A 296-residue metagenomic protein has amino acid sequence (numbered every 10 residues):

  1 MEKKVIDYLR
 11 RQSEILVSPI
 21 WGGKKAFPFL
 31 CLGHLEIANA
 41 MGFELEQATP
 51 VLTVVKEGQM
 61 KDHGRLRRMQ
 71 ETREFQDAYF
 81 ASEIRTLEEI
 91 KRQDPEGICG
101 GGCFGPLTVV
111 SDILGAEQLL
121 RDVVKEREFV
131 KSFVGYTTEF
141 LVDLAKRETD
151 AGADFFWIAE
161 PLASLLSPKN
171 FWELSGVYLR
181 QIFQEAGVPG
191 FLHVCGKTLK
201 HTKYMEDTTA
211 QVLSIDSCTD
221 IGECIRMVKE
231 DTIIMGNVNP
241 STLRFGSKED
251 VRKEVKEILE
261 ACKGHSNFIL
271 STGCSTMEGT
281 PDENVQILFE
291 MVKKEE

Functional and structural regions predicted by a protein language model:
M1-F29, T72-E296: Active-site loop segments of alpha/beta catalytic cores
G33-Q47: Glycine-rich loop at the start of a catalytic domain that most often binds anionic cofactors/ligands
A48-E89: A gly/proline- and charged-residue-enriched helix-loop-helix capping module
